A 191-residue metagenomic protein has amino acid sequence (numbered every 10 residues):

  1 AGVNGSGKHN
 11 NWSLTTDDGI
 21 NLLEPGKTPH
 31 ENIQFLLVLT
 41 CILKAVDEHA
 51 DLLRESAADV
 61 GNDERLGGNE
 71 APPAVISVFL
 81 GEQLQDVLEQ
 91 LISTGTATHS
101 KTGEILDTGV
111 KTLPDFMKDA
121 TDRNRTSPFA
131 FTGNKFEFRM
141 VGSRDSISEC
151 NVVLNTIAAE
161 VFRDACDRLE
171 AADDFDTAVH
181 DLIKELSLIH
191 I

Functional and structural regions predicted by a protein language model:
A1-V3, G7, N11-R123, A130 (+1 more regions): Loop-rich catalytic cores of soluble enzymes, especially ATP-dependent carboxylate-amine ligases and other
D17-G19, F136, S143-D145: Short, glycine-/Ser/Thr-/acidic-enriched flexible segments
N21-E24, R139, I147-E149: Short helix/loop capping segments that flank catalytic or ligand/cofactor-binding pockets
I105, S143-F175, V179-L182: A conserved active-site cap/scaffold subdomain adjacent to cofactor or substrate pockets
A120-D122, E137-M140: Beta-strand-rich recognition/accessory modules
R123-P128, D145, E149: Generic recognition of flexible, low-complexity loop/linker segments
G133: Peri-catalytic and regulatory segments of divalent metal-dependent proteins
I189-I191: Conserved small/polar residues in nucleotide/adenosyl-binding loops
